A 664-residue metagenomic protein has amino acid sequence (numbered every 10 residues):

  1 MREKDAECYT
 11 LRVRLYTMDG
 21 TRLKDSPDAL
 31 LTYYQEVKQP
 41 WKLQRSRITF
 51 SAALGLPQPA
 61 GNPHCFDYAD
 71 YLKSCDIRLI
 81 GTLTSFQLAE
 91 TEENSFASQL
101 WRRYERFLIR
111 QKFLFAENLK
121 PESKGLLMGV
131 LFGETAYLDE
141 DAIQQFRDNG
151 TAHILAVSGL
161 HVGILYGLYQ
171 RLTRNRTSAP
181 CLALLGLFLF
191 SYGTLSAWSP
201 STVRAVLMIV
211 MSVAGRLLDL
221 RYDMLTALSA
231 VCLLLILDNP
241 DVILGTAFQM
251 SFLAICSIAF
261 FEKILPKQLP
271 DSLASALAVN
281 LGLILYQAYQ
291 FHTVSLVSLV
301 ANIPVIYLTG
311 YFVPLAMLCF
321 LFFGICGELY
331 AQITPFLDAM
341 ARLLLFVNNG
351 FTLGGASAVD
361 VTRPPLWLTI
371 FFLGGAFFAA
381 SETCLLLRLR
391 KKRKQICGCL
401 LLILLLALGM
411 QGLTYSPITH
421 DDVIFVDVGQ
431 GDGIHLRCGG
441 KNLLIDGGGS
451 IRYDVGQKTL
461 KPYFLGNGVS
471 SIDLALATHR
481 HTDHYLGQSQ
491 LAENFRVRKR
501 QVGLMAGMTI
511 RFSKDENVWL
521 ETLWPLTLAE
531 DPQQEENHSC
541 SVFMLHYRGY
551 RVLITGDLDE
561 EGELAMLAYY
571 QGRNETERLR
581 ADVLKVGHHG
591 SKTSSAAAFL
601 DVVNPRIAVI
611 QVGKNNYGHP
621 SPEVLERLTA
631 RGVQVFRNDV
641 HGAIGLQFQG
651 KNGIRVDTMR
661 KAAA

Functional and structural regions predicted by a protein language model:
M1-H153, Q457-P462, S471, G503 (+5 more regions): Membrane-interface helix/helix-cap signal primarily in integral membrane proteins
R2-K4, A247, V428: Feature for secretory/organellar precursors and membrane-associated catalytic proteins
Q39-P40, Q44, I48-A53, H64 (+4 more regions): Non-globular, low-confidence helical/coil segments that flank catalytic cores
P59-A60, H161-I164, P200, M250 (+6 more regions): Short hydrophobic/aromatic residue motifs in ordered secondary structure
S74-V206, V213, I424, R551-G556 (+3 more regions): Aromatic-rich juxtamembrane segments at the membrane interface
G81, D139-A301, L315, T362-I418 (+3 more regions): Hydrophobic alpha-helical transmembrane segments in multi-pass membrane proteins
F96, L100-L119, L126-L127, E134 (+11 more regions): Hydrophobic alpha-helical segments of integral membrane proteins, encompassing both true transmembrane helices
L108, R204-L207, L220, H484 (+2 more regions): Short, cationic motifs built from Arg/Lys/His that form the positively charged side of catalytic pockets
